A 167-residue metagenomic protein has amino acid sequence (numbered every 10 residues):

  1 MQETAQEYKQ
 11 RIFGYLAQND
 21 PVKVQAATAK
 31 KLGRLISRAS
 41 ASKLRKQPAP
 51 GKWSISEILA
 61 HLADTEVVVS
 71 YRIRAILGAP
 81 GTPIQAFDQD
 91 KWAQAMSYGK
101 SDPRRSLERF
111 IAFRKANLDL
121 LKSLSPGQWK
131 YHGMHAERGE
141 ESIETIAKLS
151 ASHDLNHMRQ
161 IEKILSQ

Functional and structural regions predicted by a protein language model:
M1-A26: Extreme N-terminal tail/first-helix region
Q2-R11, R45-Q89, L118, K130-Q167: Short, contiguous alpha-helical
K9, G14-L16, G99, I111 (+1 more regions): Compositionally biased, intrinsically disordered low-complexity regions enriched in proline and serine
Y15-A17, K52, W92-R105, E137-T145: Acidic/His metal-coordination segments adjacent to aromatic residues that form catalytic metal sites in metalloenzymes
A17, S40, S125-P126: Residues that cap or delimit alpha-helices
K23-L35, A93-K130: Acidic/histidine-rich alpha-helical segments that form the ligand environment of transition-metal centers
A27-W53: A glycine-rich, hydrophobic loop/mini-helix early in the fold
